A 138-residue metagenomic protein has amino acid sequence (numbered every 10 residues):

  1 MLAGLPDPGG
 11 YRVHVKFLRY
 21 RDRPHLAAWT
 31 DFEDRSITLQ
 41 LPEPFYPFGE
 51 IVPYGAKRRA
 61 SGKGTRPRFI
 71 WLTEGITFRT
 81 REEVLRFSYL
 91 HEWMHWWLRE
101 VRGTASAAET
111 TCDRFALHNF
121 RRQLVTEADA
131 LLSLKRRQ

Functional and structural regions predicted by a protein language model:
M1-A60, T65-F78: A metal-dependent hydrolase signature that marks the N-terminal structural subdomain at the beginning of catalytic folds
G4, W96, E100, H118-Q123: Active-site catalytic microenvironments for nucleophilic, acid-base chemistry
Y54, G103-T104: Short, glycine/charged-enriched secondary-structure capping and boundary segments
W71-E92: Alpha-helix-centered segments that form part of catalytic cores
R81-V84, S88, A128, K135-Q138: Charged, low-complexity, helix-prone segments enriched in Lys/Glu/Asp/Gln
F87-E100, C112: Active-site recognition of the HExxH zinc-binding catalytic motif
A105-R137: Post-HExxH zinc-binding segment in Zn-dependent metallohydrolases
